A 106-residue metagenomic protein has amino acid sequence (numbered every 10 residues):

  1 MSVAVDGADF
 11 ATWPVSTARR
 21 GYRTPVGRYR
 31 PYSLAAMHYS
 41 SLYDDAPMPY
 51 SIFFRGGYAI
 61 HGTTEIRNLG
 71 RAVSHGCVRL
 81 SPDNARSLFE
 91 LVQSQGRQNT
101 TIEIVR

Functional and structural regions predicted by a protein language model:
M1-S2, A59: Hydrophobic residues embedded in beta-strands of well-ordered beta-sheets
S2-V26: Glycine-rich catalytic cores of cysteine/serine-nucleophile enzymes that process amide/ester linkages in cell-envelope
P14-S16, R30, E103: Generic structural detector for well-ordered beta-strands
V15-T17, S33, G62: Active-site donor-binding loop signature of nucleotide-sugar glycosyltransferases
R23-R28, A35-R106: Exported/periplasmic cell-wall-interacting domains
